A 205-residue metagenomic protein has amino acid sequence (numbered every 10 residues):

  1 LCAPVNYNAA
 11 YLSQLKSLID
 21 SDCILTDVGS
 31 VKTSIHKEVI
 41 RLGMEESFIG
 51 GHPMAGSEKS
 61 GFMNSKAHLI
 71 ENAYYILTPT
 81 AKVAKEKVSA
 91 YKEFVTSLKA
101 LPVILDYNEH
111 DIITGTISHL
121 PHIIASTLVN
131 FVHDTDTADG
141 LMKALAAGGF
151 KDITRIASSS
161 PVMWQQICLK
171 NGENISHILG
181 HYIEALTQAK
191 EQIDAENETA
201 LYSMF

Functional and structural regions predicted by a protein language model:
C2-P4, G29, P79: Glycine-rich, N-terminal phosphate-binding loop of Rossmann-like dinucleotide-binding domains
Y11-M63: Rossmann-like NAD(P)(H) cofactor-binding subdomain of soluble oxidoreductases
K32, A55, K82, E109 (+1 more regions): Residue-level detector of flexible, active-site-proximal loop/helix-junction positions within diverse enzyme catalytic
N64-L69, Q165-Q166: Short, flexible, solvent-exposed loop/turn segments with mixed acidic/basic and small polar residues
L69-T154: Internal alpha-helical scaffold of NAD(P)-dependent oxidoreductase catalytic cores
D139-F205: Interdomain hinge/lid region at the active-site interface of Rossmann-like NAD(P)-dependent oxidoreductases
